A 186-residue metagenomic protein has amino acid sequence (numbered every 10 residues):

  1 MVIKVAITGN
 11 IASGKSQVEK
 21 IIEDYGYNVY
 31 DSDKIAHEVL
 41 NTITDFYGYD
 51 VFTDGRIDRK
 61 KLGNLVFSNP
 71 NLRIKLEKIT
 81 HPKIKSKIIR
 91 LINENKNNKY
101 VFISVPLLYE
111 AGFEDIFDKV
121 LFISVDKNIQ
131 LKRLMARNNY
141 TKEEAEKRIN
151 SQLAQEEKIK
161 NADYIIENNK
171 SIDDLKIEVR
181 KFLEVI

Functional and structural regions predicted by a protein language model:
I7: Hydrophobic anchor at the beta1->P-loop junction of P-loop NTPases
N10: P-loop (Walker A) phosphate-binding loop of NTP-binding proteins
S13: ATP-binding Walker
S16: Walker A/P-loop
V29-L40: Short beta-strand-centered segment that lines the nucleotide-binding/catalytic pocket of NTP-utilizing
E38-K99: ATP-dependent small-molecule kinase phosphotransfer cores that center on conserved nucleotide phosphate-binding segments
K87, D115-I116, Y140-V185: Small-molecule kinase domains that catalyze NTP-dependent phosphoryl transfer to phosphate-bearing small molecules
K87-E94, Y100-R133: ATP-dependent NMP and nucleoside kinases share a basic, alpha-helical "lid"
